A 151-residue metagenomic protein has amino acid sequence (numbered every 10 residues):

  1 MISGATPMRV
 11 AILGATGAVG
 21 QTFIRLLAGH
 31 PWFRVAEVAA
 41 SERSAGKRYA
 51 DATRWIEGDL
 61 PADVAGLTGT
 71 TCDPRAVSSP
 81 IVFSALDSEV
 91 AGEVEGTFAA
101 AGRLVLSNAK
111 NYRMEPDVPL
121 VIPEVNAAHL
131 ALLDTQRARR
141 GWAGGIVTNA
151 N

Functional and structural regions predicted by a protein language model:
M1-N151: N-terminal Rossmann-like NAD(P) cofactor-binding subdomain of oxidoreductases, focused on the glycine-rich
